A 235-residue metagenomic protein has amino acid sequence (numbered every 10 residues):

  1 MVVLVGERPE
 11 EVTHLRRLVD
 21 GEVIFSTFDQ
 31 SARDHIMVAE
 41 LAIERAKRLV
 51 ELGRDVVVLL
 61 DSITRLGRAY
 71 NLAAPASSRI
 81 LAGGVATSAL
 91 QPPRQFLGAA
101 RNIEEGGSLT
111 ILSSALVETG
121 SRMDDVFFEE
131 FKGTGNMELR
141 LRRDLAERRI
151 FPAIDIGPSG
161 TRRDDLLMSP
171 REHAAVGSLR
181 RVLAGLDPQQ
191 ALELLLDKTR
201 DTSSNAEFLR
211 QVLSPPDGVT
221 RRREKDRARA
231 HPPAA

Functional and structural regions predicted by a protein language model:
M1-A235: P-loop NTPase catalytic core
